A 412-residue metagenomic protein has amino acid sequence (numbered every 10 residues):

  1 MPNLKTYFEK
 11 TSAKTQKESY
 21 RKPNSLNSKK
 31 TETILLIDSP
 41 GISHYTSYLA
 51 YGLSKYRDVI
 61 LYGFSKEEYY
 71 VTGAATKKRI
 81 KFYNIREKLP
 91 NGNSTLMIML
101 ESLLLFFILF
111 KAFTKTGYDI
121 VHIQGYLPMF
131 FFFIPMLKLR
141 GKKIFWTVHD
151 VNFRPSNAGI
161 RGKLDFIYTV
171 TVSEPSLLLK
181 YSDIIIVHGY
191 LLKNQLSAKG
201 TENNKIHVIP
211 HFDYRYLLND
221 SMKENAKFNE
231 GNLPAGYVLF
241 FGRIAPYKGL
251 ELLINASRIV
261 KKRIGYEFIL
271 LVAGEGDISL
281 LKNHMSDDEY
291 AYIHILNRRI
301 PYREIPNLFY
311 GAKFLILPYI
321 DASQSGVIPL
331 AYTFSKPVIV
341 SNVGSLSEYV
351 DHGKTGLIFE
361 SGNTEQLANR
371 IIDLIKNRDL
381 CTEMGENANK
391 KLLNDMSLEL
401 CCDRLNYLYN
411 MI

Functional and structural regions predicted by a protein language model:
F110, P135-R140, N152, D165-I185: Membrane-proximal helix-turn-helix segments that form the acceptor-binding/catalytic region of lipid-linked
L191, F212: Carbohydrate-associated surface elements
G231-K248, I254-S257, L271: Conserved donor-binding/catalytic core segment of Leloir-type glycosyltransferases
K282-N307: Nucleotide-activated donor-binding/catalytic signature segment of Leloir-type glycosyltransferases, i.e., the conserved
N307-S323, K336: Acidic donor-binding loop of glycosyltransferase active sites
P337-V340, V350: Short hydrophobic beta-strand element within catalytic cores of glycosyltransferases and related nucleotide-activated
H352-G353, L357-T364, D373-D379: Conserved acidic donor-binding segment of nucleotide-sugar-dependent glycosyltransferases
Q366, D373, L380-D395, C401-Y407: A short, well-ordered alpha-helix in the C-terminal region of glycosyltransferases
